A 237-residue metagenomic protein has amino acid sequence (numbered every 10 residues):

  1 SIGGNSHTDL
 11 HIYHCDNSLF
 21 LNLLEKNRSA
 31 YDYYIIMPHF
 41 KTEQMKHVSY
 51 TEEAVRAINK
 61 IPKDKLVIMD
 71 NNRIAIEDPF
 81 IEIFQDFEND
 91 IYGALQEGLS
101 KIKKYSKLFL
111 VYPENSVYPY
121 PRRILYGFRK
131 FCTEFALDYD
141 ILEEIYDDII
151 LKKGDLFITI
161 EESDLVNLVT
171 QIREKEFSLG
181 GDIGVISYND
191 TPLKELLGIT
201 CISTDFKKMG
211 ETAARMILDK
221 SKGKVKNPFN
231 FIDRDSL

Functional and structural regions predicted by a protein language model:
S1-N89, G93, L156-T159, S163: Alpha-helical recognition/docking segments in bacterial nutrient-uptake and carbohydrate-utilization systems
I2-H14, L108-V111, F128-Y146, D155-L156: Short beta-strand elements in bilobed, periplasmic/extracellular small-molecule ligand-binding domains
Y50-R56, D70-F109, S203-K222: Hydrophobic alpha-helical segments within soluble ligand-binding/sensing domains
A57-K63, I102-K103, K175-G180: Short, conserved loop/helix-junction motifs that constitute active-site signature segments in enzyme catalytic cores
L66-V67, L108, V185: Hydrophobic/aromatic residues located in beta-strands of well-ordered beta-sheets within soluble catalytic
M69-I74, L142-Y146, E161-E162, I186-P192: Short, polar loop motifs at secondary-structure junctions
F87-F131, V225-L237: An alpha-beta-alpha
L151-L237: Flexible loop/turn connectors
